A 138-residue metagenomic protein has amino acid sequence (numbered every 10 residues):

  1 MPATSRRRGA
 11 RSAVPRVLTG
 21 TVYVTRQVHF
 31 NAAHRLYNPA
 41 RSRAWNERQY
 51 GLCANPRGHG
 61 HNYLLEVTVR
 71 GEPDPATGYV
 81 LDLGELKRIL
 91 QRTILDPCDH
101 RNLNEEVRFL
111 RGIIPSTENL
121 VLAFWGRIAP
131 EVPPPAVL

Functional and structural regions predicted by a protein language model:
P2-L138: Charge-rich, low-complexity N-terminal segments
